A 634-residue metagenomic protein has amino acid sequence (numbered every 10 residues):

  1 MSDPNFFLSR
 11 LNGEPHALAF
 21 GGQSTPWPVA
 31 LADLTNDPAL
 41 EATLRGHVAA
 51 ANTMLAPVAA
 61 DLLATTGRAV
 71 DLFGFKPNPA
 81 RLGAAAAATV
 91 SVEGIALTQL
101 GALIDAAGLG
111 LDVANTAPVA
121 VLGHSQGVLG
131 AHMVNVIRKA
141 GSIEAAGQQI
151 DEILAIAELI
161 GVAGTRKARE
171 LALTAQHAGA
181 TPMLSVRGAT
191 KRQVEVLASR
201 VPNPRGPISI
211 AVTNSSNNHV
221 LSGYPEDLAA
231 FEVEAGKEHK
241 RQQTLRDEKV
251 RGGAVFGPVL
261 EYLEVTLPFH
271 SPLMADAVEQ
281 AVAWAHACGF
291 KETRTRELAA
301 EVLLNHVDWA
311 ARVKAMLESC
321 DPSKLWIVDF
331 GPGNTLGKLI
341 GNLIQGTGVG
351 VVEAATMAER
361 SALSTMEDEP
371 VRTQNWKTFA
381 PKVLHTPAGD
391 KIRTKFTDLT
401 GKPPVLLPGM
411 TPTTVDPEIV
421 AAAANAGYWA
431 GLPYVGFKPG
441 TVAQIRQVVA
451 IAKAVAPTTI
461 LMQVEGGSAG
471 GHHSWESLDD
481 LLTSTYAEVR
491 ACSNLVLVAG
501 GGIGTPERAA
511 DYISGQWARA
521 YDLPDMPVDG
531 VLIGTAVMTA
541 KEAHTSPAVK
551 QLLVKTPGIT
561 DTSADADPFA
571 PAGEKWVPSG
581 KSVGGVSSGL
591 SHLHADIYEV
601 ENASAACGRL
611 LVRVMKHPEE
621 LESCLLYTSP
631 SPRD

Functional and structural regions predicted by a protein language model:
S2-N52, P118-G130, R169-E369: Acyl-group transfer acyltransferase/transacylase scaffold of fatty acid/polyketide systems
E41, R45, A96-P182, R192: Patatin-like phospholipase
W376-M410: N-terminal amphipathic alpha-helix/helix-capping segment at the start of soluble metabolic enzymes
W429-P433, S468, Q516-T545: Glycine-rich phosphate-binding active-site loops on the catalytic face of alpha/beta enzymes
Y434-C492: Alpha/beta enzyme core
Q444-A454, G504-P524: Catalytic cores of alpha/beta
K541-G558: C-terminal helical cap(s) of enzyme catalytic domains, especially alpha/beta-barrels
Y627-P632: Conserved small/polar residues in nucleotide/adenosyl-binding loops
